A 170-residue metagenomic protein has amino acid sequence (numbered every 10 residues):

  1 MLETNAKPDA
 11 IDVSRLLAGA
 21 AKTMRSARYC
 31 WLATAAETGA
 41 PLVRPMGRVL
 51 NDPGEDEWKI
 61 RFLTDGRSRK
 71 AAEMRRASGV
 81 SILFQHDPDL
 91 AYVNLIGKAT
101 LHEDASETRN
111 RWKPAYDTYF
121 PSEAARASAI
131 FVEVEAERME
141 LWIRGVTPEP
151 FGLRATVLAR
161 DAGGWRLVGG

Functional and structural regions predicted by a protein language model:
M1-D12, N94-G170: Charged, gly/pro-rich active-site loop segments
E3-Y29: Short, basic/aromatic recognition patches
V13-A18, R67-S68, Y116-D117: Charged, amphipathic alpha-helical segments
K22-G39, V80-F84: A short, Trp-centered hydrophobic/proline-enriched beta-strand micro-motif
A27-Y29, P45, W58-I60, A77-V80 (+1 more regions): Short, surface-exposed beta-edge/turn micro-motifs
G39, D89-A91, S128: Short acidic/glycine-enriched loop/turn segments that link adjacent beta-strands
A40-L42, K98: Residue-level signal for well-ordered, solvent-exposed loop/turn and beta-edge residues enriched in charged/polar side
V49-D89: A short mixed-secondary-structure module that forms the rim of ligand-binding clefts
